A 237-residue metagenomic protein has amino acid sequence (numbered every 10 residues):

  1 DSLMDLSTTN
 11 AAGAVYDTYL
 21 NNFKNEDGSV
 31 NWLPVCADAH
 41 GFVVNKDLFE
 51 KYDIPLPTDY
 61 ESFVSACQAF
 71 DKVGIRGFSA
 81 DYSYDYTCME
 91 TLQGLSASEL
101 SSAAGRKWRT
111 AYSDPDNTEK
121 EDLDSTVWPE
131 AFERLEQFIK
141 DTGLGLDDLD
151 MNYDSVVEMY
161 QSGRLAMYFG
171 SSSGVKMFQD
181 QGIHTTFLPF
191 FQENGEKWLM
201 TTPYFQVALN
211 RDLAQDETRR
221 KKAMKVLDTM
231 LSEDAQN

Functional and structural regions predicted by a protein language model:
D1-H40, P55, V64, E90-T91 (+2 more regions): Hinge/lid segment of periplasmic solute-binding proteins
K24-V35, V64-K120: Extracytoplasmic/periplasmic solute-binding protein
S29, Y52, Q179-N237: Extracytoplasmic/periplasmic substrate-recognition and gating elements
S29, Y52-L56, E136-M151, R164 (+1 more regions): A local structural motif
Y60-V64, L146-Q161: Short helix-initiation/N-cap motifs at beta->coil->alpha
A69, T110-L149: Glycine-centered hinge/linker elements that transmit conformational signals in sensory and ligand-binding systems
D81, Y153, F169-V175, P203-F205: Beta->alpha turn/N-cap motifs
A166-S171, T186: Paired acidic/hydrophobic, glycine-rich loop segments that form the ligand-binding mouth/hinge of periplasmic-binding
